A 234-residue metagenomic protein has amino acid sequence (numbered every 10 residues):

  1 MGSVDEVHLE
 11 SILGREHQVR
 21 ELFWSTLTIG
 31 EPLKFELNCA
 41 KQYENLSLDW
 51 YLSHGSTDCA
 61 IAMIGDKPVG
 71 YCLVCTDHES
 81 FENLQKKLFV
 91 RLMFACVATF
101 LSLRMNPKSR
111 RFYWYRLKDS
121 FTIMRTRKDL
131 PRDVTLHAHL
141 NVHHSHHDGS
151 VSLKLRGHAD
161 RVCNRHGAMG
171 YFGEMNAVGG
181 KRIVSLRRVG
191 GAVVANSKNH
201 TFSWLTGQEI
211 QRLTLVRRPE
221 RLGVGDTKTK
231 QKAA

Functional and structural regions predicted by a protein language model:
G2-L22, P32: A short beta-loop-alpha structural element at the N-terminal edge of CoA-dependent acyl/N-acetyltransferase catalytic
E36-C59, L73, T201-F202: Active-site rim helix/loop that mediates acceptor-substrate recognition in acyltransferases
I61, K67-T76: Conserved beta-strand in the GNAT
E79, E174, A192-E209: Conserved catalytic-core motifs of GNAT/GCN5-like acyltransferases
E79-H139: Conserved acyl-donor/pantetheine-binding loop and adjacent beta-alpha core of acyl/acetyltransferases and related
A138-H147, G173-I183: Conserved beta-strand-loop-alpha-helix junction that forms the acyl-donor binding cleft
D148-R161: Conserved acetyl-CoA-binding loop-helix of GNAT-fold acetyltransferases
C163-M175: Conserved GNAT acetyl-CoA-binding A-motif
